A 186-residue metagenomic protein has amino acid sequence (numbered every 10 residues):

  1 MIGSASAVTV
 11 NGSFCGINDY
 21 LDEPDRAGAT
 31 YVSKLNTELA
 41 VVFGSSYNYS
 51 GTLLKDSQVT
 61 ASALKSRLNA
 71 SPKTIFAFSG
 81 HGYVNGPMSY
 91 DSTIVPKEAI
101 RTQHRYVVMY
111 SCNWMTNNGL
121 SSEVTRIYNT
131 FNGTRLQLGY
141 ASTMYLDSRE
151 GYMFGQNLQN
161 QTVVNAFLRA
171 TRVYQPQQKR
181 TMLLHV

Functional and structural regions predicted by a protein language model:
G3-F78: A domain-level signal for caspase-like cysteine endopeptidase catalytic cores and their zymogen-processing architecture
D19-P24, S57-V59, G80-G86, S111-N118 (+1 more regions): Solvent-exposed loop/turn segments at secondary-structure junctions within structured extracellular/periplasmic domains
N36-G51, T102, N129-G139, Q161-N165: Structural alpha-beta junctions
K55, V59-T60, Y90-E98, T116 (+2 more regions): General structural signal for secondary-structure boundaries
S62-K73, D91-Q103, V124-G133: Mature extracellular/periplasmic domains of secretome proteins
I75-S79, Y106-Y110, Q137-G139: Structural motif
G82-M115: A short, glycine/acidic-enriched catalytic loop
M115-V186: Active-site-proximal C-terminal subdomain of hydrolase catalytic domains
